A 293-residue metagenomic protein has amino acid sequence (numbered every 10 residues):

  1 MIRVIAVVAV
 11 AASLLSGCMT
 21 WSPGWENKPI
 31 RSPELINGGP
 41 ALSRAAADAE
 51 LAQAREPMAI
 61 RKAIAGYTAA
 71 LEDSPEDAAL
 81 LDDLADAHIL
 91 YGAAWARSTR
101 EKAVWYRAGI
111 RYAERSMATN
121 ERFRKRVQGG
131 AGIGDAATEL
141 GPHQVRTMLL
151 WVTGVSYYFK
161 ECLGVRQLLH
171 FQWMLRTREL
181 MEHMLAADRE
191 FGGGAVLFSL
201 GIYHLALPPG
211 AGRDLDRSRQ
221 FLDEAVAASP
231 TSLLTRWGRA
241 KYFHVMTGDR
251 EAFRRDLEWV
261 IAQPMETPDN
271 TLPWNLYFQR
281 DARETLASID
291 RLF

Functional and structural regions predicted by a protein language model:
M1-A6: Bacterial N-terminal signal peptides that target proteins for export
L15-G17: C-terminal motif of bacterial Sec signal peptides marking the signal peptidase cleavage site
M19-F191, A228, M246, R254-F293: N-terminal alpha-helical interaction modules that lie
G39-S43, G194-S199, L233: Generic helix N-cap/helix-start motif at coil->alpha-helix transitions
L81-L84, H88, Y112, L197 (+2 more regions): TPR/Sel1-like alpha-solenoid repeat signature
A87-H88, V155, S199-A206, Y242-F243: Hydrophobic face of amphipathic alpha-helices that form TPR/SEL1-like repeat modules and related alpha-solenoid
R189-E224: Alpha-helical adaptor scaffolds
R213-A262: Glycine/small-residue-rich hydrophobic helix-like segments
